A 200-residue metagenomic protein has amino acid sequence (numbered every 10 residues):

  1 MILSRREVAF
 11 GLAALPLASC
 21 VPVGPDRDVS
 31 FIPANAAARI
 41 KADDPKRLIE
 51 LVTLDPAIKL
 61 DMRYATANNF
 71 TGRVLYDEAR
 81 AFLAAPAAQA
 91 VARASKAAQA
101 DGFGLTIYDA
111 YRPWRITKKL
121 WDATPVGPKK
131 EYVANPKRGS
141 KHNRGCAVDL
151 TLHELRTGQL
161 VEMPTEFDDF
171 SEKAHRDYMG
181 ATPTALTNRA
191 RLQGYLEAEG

Functional and structural regions predicted by a protein language model:
M1-L15: N-terminal secretory signal peptides and thylakoid transit peptides that target proteins across membranes
C20-A110, A123-G200: Extracytoplasmic cell-surface/polysaccharide-interacting catalytic and binding patches
I116: Short, well-ordered surface patches within globular domains
K119: Active-site neighborhoods of enzyme catalytic cores
